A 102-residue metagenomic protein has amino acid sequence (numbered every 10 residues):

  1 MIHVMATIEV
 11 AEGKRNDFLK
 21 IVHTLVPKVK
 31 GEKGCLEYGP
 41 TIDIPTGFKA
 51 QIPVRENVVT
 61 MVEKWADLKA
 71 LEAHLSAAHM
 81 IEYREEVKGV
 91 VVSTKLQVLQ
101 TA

Functional and structural regions predicted by a protein language model:
M1-I2, A102: Absolute protein N-terminus
I2-E9, G39-L75: Short, well-ordered beta-strand segments in beta-rich or mixed alpha/beta enzyme and ligand-binding folds
A11-G13, L68, T101: Generic structural motif
K14-P40, H79-V87: Short amphipathic alpha-helical segments
K14-R15, K64, H74, R84 (+1 more regions): Basic side chains
P27-K30, G34, A70, V92-L96: Generic structural signal for secondary-structure transition and capping sites
G39-N57, E82-A102: Glycine-rich beta-strand-turn "strand-cap" elements at beta-sheet edges
